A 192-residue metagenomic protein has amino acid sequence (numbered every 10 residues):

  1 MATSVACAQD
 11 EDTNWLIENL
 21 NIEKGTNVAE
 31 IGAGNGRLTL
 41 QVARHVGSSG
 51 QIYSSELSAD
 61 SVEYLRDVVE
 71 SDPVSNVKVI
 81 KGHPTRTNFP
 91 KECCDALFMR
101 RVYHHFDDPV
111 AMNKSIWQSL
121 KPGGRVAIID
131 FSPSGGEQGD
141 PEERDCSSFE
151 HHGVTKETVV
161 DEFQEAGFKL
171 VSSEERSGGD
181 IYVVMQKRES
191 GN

Functional and structural regions predicted by a protein language model:
G25-G34: Conserved class I S-adenosyl-L-methionine
G25-T26, T87-L97: A short acidic, Gly/Pro-enriched loop at the edge of an enzyme's catalytic core that lines a small-molecule cofactor
A43-G47, V110-R125: A short glycine-rich, Lys/Arg-flanked "PGG" loop and its adjoining helix->strand segment in the class I
V62, R125-T155: Conserved class I S-adenosyl-L-methionine
D72-T85: Conserved SAM-binding strand-loop segment of SAM-dependent methyltransferases
C94-V110: A short SAM/SAH-binding and catalytic strip from SAM-dependent methyltransferases
G167-N192: Core SAM-dependent methyltransferase catalytic element
